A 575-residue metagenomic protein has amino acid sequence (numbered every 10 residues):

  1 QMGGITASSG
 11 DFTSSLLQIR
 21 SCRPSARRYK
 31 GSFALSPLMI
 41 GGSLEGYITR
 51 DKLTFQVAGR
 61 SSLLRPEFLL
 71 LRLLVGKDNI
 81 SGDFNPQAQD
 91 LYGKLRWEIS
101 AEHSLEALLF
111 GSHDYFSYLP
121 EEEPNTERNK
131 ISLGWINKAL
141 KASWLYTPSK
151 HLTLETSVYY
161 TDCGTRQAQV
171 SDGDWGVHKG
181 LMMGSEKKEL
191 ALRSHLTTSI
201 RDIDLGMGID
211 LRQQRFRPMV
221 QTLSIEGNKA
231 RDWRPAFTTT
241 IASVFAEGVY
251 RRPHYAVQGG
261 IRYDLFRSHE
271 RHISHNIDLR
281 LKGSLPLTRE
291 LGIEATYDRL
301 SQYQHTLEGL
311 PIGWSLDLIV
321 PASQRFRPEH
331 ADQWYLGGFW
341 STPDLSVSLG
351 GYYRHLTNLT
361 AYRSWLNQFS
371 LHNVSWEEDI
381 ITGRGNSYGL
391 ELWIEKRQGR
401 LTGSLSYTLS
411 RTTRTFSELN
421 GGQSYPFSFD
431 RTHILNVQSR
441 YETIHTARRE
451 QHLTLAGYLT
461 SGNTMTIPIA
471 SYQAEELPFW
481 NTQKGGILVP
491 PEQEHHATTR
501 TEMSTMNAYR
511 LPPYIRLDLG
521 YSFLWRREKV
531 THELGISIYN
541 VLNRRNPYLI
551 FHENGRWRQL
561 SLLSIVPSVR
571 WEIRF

Functional and structural regions predicted by a protein language model:
Q1, A7-G31: N-terminal periplasmic accessory domains that precede and gate Gram-negative outer-membrane beta-barrel machines
S36-S61, K77-Y115, S132-L154, I200-R201 (+1 more regions): Transmembrane beta-barrel wall of Gram-negative outer-membrane proteins
L64, F84, S104-K150, L154 (+2 more regions): Flexible loop and strand-edge segments within Gram-negative outer membrane beta-barrel domains
E67, G457-T498, L511-D518, S522-F575: C-terminal beta-signal and adjacent terminal beta-strands/loops of Gram-negative outer-membrane beta-barrel proteins
F110, T197, D202-G206, D210 (+3 more regions): Structural signature of Gram-negative outer-membrane beta-barrels, strongest in the C-terminal barrel of TonB-dependent
G164-R166, R217-S224, R289-W334, Y353-E377 (+2 more regions): Surface-exposed extracellular loop regions of Gram-negative outer-membrane beta-barrel proteins, predominantly
E189-R193, D232-F245, S323, R327 (+4 more regions): Outer membrane beta-barrel strand-and-loop segments of large Gram-negative receptors, especially TonB-dependent
R251-H254, Y353-H355, V374, E378-T464: Gram-negative outer-membrane beta-barrel transporters
